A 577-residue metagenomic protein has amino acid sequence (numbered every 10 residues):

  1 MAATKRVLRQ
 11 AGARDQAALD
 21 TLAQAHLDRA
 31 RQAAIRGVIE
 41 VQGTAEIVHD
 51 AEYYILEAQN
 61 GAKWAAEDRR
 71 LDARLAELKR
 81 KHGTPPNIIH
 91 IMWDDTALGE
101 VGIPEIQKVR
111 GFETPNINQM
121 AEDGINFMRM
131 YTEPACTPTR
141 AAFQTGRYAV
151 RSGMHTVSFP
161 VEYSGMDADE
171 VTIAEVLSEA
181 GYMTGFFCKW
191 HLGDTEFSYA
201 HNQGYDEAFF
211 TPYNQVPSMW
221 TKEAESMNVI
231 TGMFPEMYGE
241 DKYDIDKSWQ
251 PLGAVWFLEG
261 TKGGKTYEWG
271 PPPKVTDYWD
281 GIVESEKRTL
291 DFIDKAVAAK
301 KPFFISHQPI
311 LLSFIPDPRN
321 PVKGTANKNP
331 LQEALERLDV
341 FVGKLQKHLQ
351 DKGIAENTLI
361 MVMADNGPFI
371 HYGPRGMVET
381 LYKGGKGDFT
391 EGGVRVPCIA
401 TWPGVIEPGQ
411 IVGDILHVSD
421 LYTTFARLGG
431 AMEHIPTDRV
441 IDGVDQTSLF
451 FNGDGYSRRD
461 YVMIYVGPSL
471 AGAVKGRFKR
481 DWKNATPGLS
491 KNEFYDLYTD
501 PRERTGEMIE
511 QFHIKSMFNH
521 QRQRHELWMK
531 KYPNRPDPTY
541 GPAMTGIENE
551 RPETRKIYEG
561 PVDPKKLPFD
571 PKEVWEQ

Functional and structural regions predicted by a protein language model:
A2-P86, W93, L98, N126 (+2 more regions): Long, internal low-complexity/basic segments
G43-I47, A97-G185, Q203-A208, P217-S218: Active-site segment of extracytoplasmic enzymes that catalyze sulfate/phosphate-ester chemistry
I55-A62, M154, F159-E179, H191-K301 (+1 more regions): Formylglycine-dependent
A62-D68, D72, D280-V297, P321-T358: A long, amphipathic alpha-helix that forms part of the scaffold/cap immediately adjacent to metal-dependent active
D95, P104-K108, N126-R147, F186-S198 (+6 more regions): Short, solvent-exposed turn/loop segments enriched in Gly/Ser/Thr/Pro and often Arg
Q107-T114, Y131-A135, P160-V171, W279-G281 (+6 more regions): A short beta-strand-to-alpha-helix junction
F112, E196-G204, F314-P318, K323-A334 (+5 more regions): Histidine-centered active-site microenvironments of extracellular/periplasmic hydrolases and transferases
E207, T211-P217, P368-E391, I406-Q410 (+2 more regions): C-terminal cap/loop subdomain of S1 sulfatases and analogous C-terminal strand-loop tails that border
